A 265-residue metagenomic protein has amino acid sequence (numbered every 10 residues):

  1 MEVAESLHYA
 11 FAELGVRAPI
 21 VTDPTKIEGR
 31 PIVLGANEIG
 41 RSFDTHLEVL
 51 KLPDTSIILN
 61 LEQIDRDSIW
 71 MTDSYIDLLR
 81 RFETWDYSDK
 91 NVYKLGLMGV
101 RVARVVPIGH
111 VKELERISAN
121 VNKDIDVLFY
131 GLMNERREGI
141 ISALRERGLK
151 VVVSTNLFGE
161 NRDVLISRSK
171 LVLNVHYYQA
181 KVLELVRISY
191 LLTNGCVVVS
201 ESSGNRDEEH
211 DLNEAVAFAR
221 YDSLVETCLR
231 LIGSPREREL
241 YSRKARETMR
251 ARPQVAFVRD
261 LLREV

Functional and structural regions predicted by a protein language model:
M1, N122-L132: Short hydrophobic beta-strand segments
M1-L97, L114, E208: Extended catalytic core of nucleotide-activated donor transferases of GT-like folds
E2-A12, V16-P19, D89, R145-G148 (+1 more regions): Catalytic binding pocket for nucleotide-activated donors in carbohydrate/polymer assembly enzymes
I32, I57, E83-W85, R104-V106 (+4 more regions): Hydrophobic/aromatic beta-strand patches that form the interior of the parallel beta-sheet core in alpha/beta enzyme
L59-L61, Y130, S154: Short hydrophobic "strand-cap" motifs at the C-terminus of beta-strands
D65, G109-K123, E135: Acidic anion/phosphate-binding donor-loop and adjacent secondary structure in glycosyltransferase catalytic cores
K90, V100, V105-R116: Short beta-strand->alpha-helix junction loop in the catalytic core of nucleotide-activated group-transfer enzymes
N134-E146: A conserved mid-protein helix/loop that constitutes part of the nucleotide-sugar donor-binding site
